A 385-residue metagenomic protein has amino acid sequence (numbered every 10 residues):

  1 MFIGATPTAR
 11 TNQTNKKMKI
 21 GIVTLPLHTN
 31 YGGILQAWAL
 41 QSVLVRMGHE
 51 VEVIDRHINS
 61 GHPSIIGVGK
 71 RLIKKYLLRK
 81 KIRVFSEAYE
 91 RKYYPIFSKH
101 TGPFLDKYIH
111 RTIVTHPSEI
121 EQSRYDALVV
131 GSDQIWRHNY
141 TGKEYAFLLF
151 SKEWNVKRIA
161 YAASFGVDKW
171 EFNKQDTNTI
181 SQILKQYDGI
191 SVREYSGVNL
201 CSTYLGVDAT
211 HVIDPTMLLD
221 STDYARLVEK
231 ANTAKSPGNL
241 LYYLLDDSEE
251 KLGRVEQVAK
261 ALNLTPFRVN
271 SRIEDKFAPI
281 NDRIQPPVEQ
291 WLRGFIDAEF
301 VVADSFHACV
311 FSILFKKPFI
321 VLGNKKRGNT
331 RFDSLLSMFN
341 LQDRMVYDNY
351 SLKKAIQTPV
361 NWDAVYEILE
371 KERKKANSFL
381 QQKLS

Functional and structural regions predicted by a protein language model:
M1-G4, T8-R10: Short, positively charged low-complexity motifs
F2, K16-S385: Active-site anion-handling motifs in enzyme catalytic cores
